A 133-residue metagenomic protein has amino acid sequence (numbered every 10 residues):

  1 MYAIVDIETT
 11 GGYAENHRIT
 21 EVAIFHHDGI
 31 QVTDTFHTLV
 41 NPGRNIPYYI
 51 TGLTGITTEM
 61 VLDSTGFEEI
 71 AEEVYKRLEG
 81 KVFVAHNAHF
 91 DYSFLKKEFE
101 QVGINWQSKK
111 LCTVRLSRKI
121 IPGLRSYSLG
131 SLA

Functional and structural regions predicted by a protein language model:
M1-K109, P122-L132: Conserved non-catalytic scaffold segment of RNase H-like nuclease domains
L116-S117: Short gly/pro/ser/thr-enriched loop/turn and capping motifs at secondary-structure boundaries
